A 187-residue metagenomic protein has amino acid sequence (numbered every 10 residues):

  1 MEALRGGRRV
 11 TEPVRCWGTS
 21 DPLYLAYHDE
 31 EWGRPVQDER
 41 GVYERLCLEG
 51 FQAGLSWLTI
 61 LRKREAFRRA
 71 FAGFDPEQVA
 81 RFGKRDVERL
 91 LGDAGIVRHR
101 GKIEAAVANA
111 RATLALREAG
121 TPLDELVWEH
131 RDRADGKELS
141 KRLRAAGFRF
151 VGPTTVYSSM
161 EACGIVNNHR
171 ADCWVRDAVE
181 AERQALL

Functional and structural regions predicted by a protein language model:
M1-L187: HhH-family (HhH-GPD) DNA N-glycosylase catalytic core used in base-excision repair
